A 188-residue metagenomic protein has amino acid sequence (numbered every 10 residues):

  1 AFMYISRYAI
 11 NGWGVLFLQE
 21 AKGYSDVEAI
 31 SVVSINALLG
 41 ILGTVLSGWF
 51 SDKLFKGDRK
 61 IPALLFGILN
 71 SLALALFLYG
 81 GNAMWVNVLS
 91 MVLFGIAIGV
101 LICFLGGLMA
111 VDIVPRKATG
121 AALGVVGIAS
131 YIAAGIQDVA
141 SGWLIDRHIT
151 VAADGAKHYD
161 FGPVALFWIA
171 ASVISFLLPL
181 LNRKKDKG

Functional and structural regions predicted by a protein language model:
A1-S47, I102, G107, A134-G142: Extracytoplasmic gate region of multi-pass secondary transporters
L18-Q19, F50-F55, S141-T150: Interfacial helix-cap and linker-helix signal at transmembrane-aqueous boundaries of multi-pass secondary transporters
D52-G67: Cytoplasmic membrane-interface "Motif A"-like loop-to-helix N-cap segments of 12-TM Major Facilitator Superfamily
K56, A110-T119: Paired intracellular helix-loop junctions of major facilitator superfamily
D58-I61, W143-S172: A membrane-interface helix-boundary motif in multi-pass transporters
I68-N82: C-terminal ends and interior cores of transmembrane alpha-helices in multi-pass membrane transporters/permeases
F77-Y79, L166-G188: Multi-pass alpha-helical transporter architecture, strongest for 12-TM Major Facilitator/SLC carriers used
R116-I149: A late C-terminal transmembrane helix in Major Facilitator Superfamily
